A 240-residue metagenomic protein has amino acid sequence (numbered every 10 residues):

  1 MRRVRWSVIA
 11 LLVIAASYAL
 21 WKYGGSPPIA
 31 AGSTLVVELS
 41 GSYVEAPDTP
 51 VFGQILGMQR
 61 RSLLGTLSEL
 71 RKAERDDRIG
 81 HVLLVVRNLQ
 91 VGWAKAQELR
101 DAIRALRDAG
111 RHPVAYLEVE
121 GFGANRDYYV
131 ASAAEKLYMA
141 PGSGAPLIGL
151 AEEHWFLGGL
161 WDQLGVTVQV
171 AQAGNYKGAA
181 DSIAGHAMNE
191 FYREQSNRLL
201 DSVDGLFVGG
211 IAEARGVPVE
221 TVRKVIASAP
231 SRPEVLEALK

Functional and structural regions predicted by a protein language model:
M1-P230: Small-residue-centered hinge/linker elements
A227-K240: Active-site-proximal helix/loop microenvironment of the serine DD-peptidase/beta-lactamase transpeptidase fold
